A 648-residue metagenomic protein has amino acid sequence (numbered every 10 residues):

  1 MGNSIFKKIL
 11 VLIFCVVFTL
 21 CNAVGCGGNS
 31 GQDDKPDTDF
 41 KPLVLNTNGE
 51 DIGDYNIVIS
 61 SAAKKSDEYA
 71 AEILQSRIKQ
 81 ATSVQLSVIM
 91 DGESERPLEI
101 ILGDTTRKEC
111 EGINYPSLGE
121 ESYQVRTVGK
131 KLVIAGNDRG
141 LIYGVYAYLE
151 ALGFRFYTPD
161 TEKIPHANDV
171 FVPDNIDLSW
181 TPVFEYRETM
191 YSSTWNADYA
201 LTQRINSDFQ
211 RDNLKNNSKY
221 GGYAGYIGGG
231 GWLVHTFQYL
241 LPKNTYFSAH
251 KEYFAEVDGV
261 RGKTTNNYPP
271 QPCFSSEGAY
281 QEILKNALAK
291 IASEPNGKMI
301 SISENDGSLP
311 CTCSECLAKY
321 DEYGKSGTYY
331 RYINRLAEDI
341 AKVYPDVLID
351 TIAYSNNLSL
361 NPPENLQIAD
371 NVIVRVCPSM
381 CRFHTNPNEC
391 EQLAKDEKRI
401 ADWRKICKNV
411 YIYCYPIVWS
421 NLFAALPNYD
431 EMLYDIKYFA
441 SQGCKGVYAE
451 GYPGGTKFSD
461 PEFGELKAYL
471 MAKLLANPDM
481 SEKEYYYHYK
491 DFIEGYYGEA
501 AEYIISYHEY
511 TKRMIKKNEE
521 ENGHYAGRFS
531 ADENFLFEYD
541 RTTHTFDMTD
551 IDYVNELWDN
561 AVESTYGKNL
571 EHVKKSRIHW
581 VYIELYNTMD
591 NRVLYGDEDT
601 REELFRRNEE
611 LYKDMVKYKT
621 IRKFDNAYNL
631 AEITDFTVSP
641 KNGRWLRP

Functional and structural regions predicted by a protein language model:
C21-G25: C-terminal motif of bacterial Sec signal peptides marking the signal peptidase cleavage site
C26-R126, V170-L178: Acidic, contiguous N-terminal accessory segments
A70-I73, R77, S117-M299, S303-R331 (+2 more regions): Feature activates predominantly on carbohydrate-active enzymes
S275-Q281, A289, E391-E502: Structured mid-domain segments that build the active-site/substrate or prosthetic-cofactor binding neighborhood
Y320-D339, Q367-P387, L470-M480: Acidic, His- and aromatic-enriched active-site or binding-groove loops in soluble protein domains that engage sugars
I333-L360, V410-W419, V447-Y452: Aromatic-lined carbohydrate-recognition surfaces of secreted/lumenal glycan-active proteins
D350-M380, F423-E431, K457-L466: Substrate-binding cleft/loops of secretory-pathway carbohydrate-active enzymes
L474-P648: Catalytic domains of carbohydrate-active enzymes that cleave complex glycans
